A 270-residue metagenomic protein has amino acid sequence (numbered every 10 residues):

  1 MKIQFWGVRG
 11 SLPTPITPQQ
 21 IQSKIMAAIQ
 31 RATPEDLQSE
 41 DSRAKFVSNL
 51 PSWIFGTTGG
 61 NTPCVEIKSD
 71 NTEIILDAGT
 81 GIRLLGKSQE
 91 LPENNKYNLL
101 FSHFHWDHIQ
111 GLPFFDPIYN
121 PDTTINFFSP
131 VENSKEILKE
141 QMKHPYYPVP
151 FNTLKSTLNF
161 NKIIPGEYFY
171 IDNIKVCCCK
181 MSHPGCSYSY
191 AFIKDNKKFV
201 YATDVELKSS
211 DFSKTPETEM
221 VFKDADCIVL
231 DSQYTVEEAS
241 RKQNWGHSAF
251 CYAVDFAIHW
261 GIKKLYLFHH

Functional and structural regions predicted by a protein language model:
M1-V200: Binuclear metal-dependent hydrolase catalytic cores
L76, S102, A202-T203, L230-S232 (+1 more regions): Active-site flanking residues adjacent to catalytic metal/cofactor-binding acidic residues
T80, W106, E206-L207, Y234: Short, glycine/acidic-enriched loop or turn micro-motifs at the edges of active sites
I174-C179, Y201-S210, C251-Y252: Short secondary-structure transition/capping segments
K180, K194-N196, T203-V205, D226 (+1 more regions): Generic secondary-structure microfeatures
S187-Y190, A202, D211-S213, S240: A short secondary-structure junction signal
S209-H270: Cap/insert and terminal regions of metallo-dependent hydrolase folds
